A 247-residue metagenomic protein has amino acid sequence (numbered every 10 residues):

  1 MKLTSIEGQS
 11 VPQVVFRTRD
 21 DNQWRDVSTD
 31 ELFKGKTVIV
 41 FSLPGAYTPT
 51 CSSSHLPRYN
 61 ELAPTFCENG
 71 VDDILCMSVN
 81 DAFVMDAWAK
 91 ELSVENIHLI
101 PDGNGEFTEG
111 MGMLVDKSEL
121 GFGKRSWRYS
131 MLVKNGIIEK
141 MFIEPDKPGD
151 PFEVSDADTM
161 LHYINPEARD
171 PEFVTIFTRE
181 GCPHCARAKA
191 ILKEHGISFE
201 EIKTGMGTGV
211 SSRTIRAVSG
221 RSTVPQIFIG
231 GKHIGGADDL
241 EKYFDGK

Functional and structural regions predicted by a protein language model:
M1-T175, R179-T223, H233, D239-F244: Chalcogenol-based redox active-site neighborhoods
I229-G231: Short strand-turn-strand beta-turns centered on an Asx-Gly dipeptide
